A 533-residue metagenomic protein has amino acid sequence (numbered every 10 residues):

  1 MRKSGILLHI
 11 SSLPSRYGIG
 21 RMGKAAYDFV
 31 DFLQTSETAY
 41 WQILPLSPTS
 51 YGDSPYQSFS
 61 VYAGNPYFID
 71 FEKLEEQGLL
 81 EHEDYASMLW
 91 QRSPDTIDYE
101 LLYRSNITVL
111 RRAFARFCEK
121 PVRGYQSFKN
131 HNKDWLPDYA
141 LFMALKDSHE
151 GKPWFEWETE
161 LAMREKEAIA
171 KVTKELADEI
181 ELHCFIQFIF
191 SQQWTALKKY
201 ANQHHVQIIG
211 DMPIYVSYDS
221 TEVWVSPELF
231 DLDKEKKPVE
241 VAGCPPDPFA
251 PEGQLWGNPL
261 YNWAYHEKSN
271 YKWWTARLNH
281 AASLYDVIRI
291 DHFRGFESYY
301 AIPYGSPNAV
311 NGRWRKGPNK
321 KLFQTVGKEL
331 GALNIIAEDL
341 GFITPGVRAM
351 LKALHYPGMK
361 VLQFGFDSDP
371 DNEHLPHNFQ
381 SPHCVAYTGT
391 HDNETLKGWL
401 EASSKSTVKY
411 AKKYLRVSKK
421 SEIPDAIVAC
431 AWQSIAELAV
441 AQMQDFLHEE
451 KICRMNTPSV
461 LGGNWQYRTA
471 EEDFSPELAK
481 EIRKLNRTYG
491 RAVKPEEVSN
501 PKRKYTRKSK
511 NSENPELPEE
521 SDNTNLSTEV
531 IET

Functional and structural regions predicted by a protein language model:
M1-S11, Y27: N-terminal regions that are enriched for targeting/export leaders and immediately downstream pro/stem segments
H9, S15, D53-Q187, S191 (+3 more regions): Alpha-amylase-like alpha-glycosidases and glucanotransferases acting on alpha-linked glucans and related
A25-T49, L284-Y285: Catalytic domains of carbohydrate-active enzymes, especially glycoside hydrolases
Q34, W194-N202, G327, L351-K352: Surface-exposed amphipathic alpha-helices with a cationic face
H183-V216: Conserved, well-ordered alpha-helix/loop/beta-strand core segments that scaffold catalytic motifs
P501-N511: Arg/Lys-rich low-complexity patches in intrinsically disordered regions that function as generic
S512-I531: D/E-rich low-complexity acidic segments and tails
